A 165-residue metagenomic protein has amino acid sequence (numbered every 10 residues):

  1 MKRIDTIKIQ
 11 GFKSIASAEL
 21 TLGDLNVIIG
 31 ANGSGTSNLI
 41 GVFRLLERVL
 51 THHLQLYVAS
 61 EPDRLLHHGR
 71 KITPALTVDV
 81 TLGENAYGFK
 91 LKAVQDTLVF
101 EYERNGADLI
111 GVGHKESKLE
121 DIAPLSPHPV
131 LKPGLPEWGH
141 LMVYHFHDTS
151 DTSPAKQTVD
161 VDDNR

Functional and structural regions predicted by a protein language model:
M1-I15: N-terminal pre-Walker A segment at the start of P-loop NTPase domains
D5, A18, L76-V78, Y87 (+2 more regions): Hydrophobic residues positioned within well-ordered beta-strands of beta-sheet architectures
Q10-S14, T81-G83, G106: Short strand-coil-strand connectors
S17-G23: Phosphate-binding P-loop
I28-G30: Hydrophobic anchor at the beta1->P-loop junction of P-loop NTPases
G35-T36: Conserved lysine of the Walker
I40-D96: Conserved P-loop NTP-binding catalytic core
G83-R165: Electropositive, glycine-dotted interaction segments that contact anionic polymers or phosphate-rich ligands
